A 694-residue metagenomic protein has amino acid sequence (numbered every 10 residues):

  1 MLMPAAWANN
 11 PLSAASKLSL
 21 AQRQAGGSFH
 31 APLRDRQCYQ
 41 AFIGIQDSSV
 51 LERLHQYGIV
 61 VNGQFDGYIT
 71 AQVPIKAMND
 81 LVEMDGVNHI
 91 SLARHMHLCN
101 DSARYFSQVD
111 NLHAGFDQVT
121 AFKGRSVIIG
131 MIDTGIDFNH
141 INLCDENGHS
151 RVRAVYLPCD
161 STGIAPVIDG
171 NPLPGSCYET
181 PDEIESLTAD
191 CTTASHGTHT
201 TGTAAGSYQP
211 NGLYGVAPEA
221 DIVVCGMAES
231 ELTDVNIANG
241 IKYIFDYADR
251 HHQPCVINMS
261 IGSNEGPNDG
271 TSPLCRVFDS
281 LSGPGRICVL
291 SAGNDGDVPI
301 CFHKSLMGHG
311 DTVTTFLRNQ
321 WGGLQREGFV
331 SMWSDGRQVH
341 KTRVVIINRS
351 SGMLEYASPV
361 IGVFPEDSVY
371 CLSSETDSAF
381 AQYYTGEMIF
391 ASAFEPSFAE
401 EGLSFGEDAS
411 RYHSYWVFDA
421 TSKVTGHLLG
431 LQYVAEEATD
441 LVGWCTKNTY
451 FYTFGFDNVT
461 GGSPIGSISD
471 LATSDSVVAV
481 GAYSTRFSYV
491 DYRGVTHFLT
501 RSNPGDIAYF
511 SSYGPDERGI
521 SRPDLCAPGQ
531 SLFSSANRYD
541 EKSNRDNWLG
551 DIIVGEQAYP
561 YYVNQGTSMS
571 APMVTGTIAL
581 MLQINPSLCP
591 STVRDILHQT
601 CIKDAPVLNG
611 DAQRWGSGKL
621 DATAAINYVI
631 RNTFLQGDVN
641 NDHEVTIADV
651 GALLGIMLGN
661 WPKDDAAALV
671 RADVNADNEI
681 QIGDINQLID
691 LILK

Functional and structural regions predicted by a protein language model:
L2-T120, I128, I141, S230 (+1 more regions): Autoinhibitory N-terminal propeptides
A14-D35, A77, L98-G148, P181-A194 (+3 more regions): N-terminal domain-start motif of subtilase-like serine proteases
F29-A31, R250, P254-S263, P267-G270 (+5 more regions): C-terminal subdomain of the subtilisin-like protease fold in secreted/lumenal serine endopeptidases
F116-N236, H252-Q253, G283-I287, P299-I300 (+9 more regions): Subtilisin-like serine protease catalytic core
Y156-G163, L173, Y178, P299-S410 (+3 more regions): Extracellular S/T/G-rich loop segment that most often corresponds to the catalytic His/Ser-adjacent loop
R349-S350, V424-L428, Y433-L471, D475-V477 (+1 more regions): Exposed low-complexity, polar/acidic, P/S/T/G-rich flexible segments that act as propeptides, protease-susceptible
F398-H413, V434-W444: Short acidic/polar inter-strand loop motif in beta-rich domains
A605-V607, W615, V629-K694: Cellulosome-associated attachment modules in secreted, modular CAZymes
